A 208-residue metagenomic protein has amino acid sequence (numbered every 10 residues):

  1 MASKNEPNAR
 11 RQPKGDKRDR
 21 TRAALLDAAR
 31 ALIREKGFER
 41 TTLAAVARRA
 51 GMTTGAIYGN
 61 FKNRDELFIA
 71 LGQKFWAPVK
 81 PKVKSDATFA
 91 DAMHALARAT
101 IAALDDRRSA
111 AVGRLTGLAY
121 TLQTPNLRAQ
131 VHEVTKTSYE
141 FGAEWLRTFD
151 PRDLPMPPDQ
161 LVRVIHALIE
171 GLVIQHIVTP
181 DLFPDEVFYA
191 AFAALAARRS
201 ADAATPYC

Functional and structural regions predicted by a protein language model:
M1-R20, R147, A203-C208: N-terminal intrinsically disordered/low-complexity leader segments
A24, A28-E66, A70: Helix-turn-helix
E66, A70, P81-A111, P158-I165 (+1 more regions): Hydrophobic alpha-helical connector segments
Q73-P78: Short, basic, alpha-helical segments at the C-terminal edge of helix-turn-helix-like DNA-binding modules
D105-A129, I177: Amphipathic alpha-helical segments used for helix-helix packing
R108-A111, W145-D153: A surface-exposed regulatory interaction patch that couples sensing to output across bacterial transport/metabolic
A110-G113, Q130-T137, F141-E144: Short, solvent-exposed amphipathic helices
R128-H132, F149-C208: Hydrophobic/aromatic-rich alpha-helical bundle segments in the mid-to-C-terminal region
